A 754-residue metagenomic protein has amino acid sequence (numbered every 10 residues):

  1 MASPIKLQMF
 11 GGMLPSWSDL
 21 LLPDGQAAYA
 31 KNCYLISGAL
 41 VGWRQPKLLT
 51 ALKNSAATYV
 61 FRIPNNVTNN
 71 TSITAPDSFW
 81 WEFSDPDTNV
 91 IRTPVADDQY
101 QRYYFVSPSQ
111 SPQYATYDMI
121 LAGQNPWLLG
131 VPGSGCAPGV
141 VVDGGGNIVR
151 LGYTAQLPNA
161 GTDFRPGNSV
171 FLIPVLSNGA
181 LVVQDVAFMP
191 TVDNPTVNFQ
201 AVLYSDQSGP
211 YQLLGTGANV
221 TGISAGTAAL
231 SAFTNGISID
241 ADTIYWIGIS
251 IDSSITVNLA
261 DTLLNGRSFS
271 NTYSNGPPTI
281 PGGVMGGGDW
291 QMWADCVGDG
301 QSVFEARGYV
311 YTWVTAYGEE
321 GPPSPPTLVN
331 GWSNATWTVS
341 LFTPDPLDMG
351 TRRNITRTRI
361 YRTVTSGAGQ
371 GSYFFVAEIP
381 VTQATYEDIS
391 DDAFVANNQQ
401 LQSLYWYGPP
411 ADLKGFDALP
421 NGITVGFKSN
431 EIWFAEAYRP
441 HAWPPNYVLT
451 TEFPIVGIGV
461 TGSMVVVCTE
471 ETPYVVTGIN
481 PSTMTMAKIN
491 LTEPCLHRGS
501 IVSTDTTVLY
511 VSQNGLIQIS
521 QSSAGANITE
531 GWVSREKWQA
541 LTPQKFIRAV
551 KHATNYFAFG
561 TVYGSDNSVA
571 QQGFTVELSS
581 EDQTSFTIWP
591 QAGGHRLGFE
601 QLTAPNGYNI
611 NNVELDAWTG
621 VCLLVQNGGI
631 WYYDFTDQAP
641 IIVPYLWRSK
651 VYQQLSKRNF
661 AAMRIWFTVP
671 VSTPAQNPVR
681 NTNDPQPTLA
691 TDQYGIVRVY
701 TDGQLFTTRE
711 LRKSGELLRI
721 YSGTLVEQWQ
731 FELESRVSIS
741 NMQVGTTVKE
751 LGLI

Functional and structural regions predicted by a protein language model:
A2-S107, N147, A306, A316-E319 (+4 more regions): Beta-sheet repeat architectures centered on beta-propellers
A2-Y29, K53-N54, P64-L151, G298-N430 (+4 more regions): Disordered, low-complexity "stalk" and linker segments at domain junctions of extracellular and cell-surface proteins
F105, T424-G426, V466-V467, L509-Y510 (+1 more regions): Conserved beta-strand element within WD40/beta-propeller blades
G146-L213, T227, T234-I244, G248-D299 (+1 more regions): Beta-sheet-rich sandwich/jelly-roll-like modules and their strand-loop junctions
T227-G236, V339-P344, A384-D392, G715-G723: Exposed aromatic-hydrophobic patches
I379, Y447-T451, I489-E493, A592 (+1 more regions): Surface loop/turn motifs at the tips and blade-to-blade linkers of beta-strand repeat domains
V465-N490: Surface-exposed extracellular loop regions of Gram-negative outer-membrane beta-barrel proteins
